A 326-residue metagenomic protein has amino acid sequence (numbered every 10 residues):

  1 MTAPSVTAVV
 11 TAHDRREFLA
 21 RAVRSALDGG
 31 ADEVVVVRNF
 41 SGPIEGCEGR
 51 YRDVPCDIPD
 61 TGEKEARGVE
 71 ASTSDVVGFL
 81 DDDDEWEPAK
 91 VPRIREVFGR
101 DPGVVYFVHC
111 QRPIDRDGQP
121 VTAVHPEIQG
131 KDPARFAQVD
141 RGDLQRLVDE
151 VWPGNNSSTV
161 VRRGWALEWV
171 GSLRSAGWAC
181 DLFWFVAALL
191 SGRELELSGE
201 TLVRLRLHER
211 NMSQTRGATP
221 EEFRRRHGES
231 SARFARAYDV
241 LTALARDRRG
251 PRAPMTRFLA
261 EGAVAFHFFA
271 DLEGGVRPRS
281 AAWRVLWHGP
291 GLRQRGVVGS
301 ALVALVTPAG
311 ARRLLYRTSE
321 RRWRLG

Functional and structural regions predicted by a protein language model:
M1-S25: N-proximal low-complexity "stem/linker" segments adjacent to membrane-targeting elements
R24-E33: Short, acidic, metal-binding catalytic loop of nucleotide-sugar glycosyltransferases
P55-S72, D82: Glycine-rich, basic loop-to-helix element that forms the pyrophosphate-binding segment of sugar-nucleotide handling
V77: Short aromatic/hydrophobic "clamp" motif used to bind/position activated sugar donors
K90-E127: Conserved donor NDP-sugar-binding/catalytic core segment of glycosyltransferases
P133-T219: Conserved nucleotide-sugar donor-binding catalytic segment
T201-E209, Q214-R248, P278-H288: Catalytic core of nucleotide-sugar-dependent glycosyltransferases
A260-G326: Membrane-interface aromatic/basic loop that binds lipid-linked glycans or pyrophosphate carriers, typified by
